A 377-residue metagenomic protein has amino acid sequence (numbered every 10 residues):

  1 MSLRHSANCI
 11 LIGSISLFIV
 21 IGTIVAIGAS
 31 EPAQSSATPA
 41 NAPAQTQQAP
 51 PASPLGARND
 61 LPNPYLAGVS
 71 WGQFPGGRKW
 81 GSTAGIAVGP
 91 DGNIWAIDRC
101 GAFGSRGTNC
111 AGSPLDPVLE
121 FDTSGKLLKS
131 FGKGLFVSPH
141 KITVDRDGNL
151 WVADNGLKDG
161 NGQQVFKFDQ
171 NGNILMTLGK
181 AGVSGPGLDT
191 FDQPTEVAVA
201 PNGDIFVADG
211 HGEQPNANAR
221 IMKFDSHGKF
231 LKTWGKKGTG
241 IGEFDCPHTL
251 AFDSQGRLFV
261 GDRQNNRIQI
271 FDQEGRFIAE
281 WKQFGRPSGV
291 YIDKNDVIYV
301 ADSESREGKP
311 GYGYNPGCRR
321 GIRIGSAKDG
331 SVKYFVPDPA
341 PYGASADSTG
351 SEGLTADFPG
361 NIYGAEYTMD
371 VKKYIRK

Functional and structural regions predicted by a protein language model:
S2-I15: Bacterial N-terminal signal peptides that target proteins for export
S6, A26-I27: Short terminal (N- or C-terminal) low-complexity/amphipathic segments
I12-A26: Bacterial N-terminal signal peptides
G13, Q34-K377: Eukaryotic scaffold repeat domains enriched in small/polar residues
A29-P32: Bacterial lipoprotein signal-peptidase II cleavage site
